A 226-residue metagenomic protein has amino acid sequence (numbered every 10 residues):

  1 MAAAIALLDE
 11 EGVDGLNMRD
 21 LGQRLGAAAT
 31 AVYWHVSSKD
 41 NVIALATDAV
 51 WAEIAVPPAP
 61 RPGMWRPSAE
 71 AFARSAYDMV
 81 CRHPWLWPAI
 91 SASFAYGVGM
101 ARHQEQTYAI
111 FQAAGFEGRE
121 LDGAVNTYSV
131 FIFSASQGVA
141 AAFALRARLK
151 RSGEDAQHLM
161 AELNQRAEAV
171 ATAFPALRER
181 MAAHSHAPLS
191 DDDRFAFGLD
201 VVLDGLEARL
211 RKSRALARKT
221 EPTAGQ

Functional and structural regions predicted by a protein language model:
A2-A6, E10-E11, N41-P57, P67-S75 (+1 more regions): Alpha-helical structural segments
A3, L7-N41, L45: Helix-turn-helix
A46, V50, I54, I132-S136 (+1 more regions): Hydrophobic recognition helices of helix-based DNA-binding modules
T47, Y77-G99, E105-Q106, Q137-L145 (+1 more regions): Amphipathic alpha-helical segments used for helix-helix packing
V56-R102, G118-Y128: Hydrophobic alpha-helical connector segments
Q106-N164: A contiguous pocket-lining binding segment that forms or flanks enzyme active sites
A141-Q226: C-terminal peripheral helix-coil segments that are non-catalytic and often amphipathic
